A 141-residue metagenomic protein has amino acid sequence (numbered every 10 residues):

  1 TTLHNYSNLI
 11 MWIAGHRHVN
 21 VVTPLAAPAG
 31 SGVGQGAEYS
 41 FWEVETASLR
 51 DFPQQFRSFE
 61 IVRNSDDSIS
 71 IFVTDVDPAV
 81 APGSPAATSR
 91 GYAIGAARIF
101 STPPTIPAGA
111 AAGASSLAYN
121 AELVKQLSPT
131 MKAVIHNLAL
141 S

Functional and structural regions predicted by a protein language model:
T1-L9, G30: Active-site-proximal segments of metal-dependent phosphoesterases and phosphodiesterases across multiple
Y6-M11, E38-F41: Loop/turn elements at helix/coil->beta-strand transitions in domains of secreted/extracellular proteins
I10-N20: Histidine-centered catalytic micro-motifs
V19-S141: Metal-dependent phosphoesterase/phosphodiesterase active-site architecture
